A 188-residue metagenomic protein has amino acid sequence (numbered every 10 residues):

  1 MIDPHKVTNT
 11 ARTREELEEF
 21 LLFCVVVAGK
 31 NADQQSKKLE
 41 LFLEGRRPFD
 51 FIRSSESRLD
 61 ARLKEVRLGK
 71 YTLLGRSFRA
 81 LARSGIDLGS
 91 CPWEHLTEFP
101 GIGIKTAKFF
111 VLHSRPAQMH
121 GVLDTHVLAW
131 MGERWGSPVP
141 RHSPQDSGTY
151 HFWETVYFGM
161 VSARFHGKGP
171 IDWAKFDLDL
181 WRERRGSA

Functional and structural regions predicted by a protein language model:
M1-E15, E19, T72-A82, S90-C91 (+1 more regions): C-terminal accessory module of base-excision DNA glycosylases/AP lyases that mediates lesion recognition and DNA
M1-L63: Structure-specific DNA junction-binding interface
L22-F23, A61-V66, A107-H113: Short, flexible active-site loops
C24, L96, P116-A117: Generic anion/oxyanion-binding catalytic loop in active/binding sites
L39-P100: Alpha-helical ds-nucleic-acid-binding substructure associated with the helix-hairpin-helix region of base-excision DNA
